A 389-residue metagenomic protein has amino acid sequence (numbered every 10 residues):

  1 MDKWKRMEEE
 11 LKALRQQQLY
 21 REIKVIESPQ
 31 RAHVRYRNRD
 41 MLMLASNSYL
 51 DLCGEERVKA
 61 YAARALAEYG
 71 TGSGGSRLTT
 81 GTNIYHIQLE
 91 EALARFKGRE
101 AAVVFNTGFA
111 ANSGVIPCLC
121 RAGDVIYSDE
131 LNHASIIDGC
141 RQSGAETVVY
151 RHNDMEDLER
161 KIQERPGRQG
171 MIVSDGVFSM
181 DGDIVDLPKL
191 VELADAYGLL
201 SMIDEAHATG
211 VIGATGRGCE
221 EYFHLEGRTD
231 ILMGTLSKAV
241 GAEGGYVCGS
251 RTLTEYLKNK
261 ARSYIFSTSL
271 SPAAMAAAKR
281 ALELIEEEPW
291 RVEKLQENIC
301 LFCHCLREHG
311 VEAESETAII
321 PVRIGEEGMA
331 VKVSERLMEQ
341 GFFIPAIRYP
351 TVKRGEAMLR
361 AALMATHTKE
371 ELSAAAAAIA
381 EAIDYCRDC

Functional and structural regions predicted by a protein language model:
K3-E9, R15-Y69, L199: N-terminal "arm"/small-domain region of PLP-dependent enzymes with the aminotransferase-like
E56, A60-R64, E68, R95 (+2 more regions): PLP-dependent enzyme catalytic core of the Aspartate aminotransferase-like
A60-T107, I299: Conserved N-terminal alpha-helix of the aminotransferase class I/II PLP-enzyme fold
V115-A134: Conserved PLP-anchoring active-site segment centered on the Schiff-base-forming lysine
V148-I203: Active-site phosphate-binding strand-loop segment of PLP-dependent enzymes
T215, E221-Y256: Active-site PLP attachment segment
A273-E293, H304-H309: Amphipathic alpha-helix from the class-I
E293-C300, R307-G341, T351, E356 (+1 more regions): Conserved PLP-binding catalytic core of the aspartate aminotransferase-like
